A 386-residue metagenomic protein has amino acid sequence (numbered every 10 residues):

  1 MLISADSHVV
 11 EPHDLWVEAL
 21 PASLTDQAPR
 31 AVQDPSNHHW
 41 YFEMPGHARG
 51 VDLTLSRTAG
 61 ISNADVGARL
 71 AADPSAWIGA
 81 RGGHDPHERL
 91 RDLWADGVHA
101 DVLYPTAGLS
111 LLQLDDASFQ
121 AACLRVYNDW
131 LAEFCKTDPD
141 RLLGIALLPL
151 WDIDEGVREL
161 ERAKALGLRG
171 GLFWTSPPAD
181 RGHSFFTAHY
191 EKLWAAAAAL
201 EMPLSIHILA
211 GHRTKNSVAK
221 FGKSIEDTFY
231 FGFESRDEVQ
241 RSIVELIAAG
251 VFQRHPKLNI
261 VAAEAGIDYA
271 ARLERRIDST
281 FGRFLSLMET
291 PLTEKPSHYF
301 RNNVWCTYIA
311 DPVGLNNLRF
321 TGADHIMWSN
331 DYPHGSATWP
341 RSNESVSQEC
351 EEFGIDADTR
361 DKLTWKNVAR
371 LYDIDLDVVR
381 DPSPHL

Functional and structural regions predicted by a protein language model:
M1-I3, P12-A100, D129-T137, R158-R162 (+6 more regions): Mid-to-C-terminal alpha-helical segments outside catalytic/metal-binding sites
I3-A5, D101-L103, L143-A146, G171-F173 (+4 more regions): Hydrophobic faces of well-ordered beta-strands that scaffold small-molecule active sites in alpha/beta enzyme cores
H8-V9: Di-metal (Zn2+ and/or Mg2+/Mn2+) metal-binding site signature of metallo-dependent hydrolases with the MBL/beta-CASP
D65-S242, L246-A249: Active-site gating/metal-coordination segments in enzymes
G156-G167, A262, E274-R275, G282 (+1 more regions): Short, electropositive alpha-helical surface patch
A165-G170, A198-P203, K223-I225, H255-L258 (+2 more regions): Glycine-enriched alpha-helix->loop->beta-strand junction motifs that scaffold or abut catalytic
L204, I208-H212, I247-S297: Aromatic-lined glycan-binding groove of carbohydrate-active enzymes
F233-S242, I247, F284-L315: Aromatic-anchored helix/helix-loop segment that forms the rim or "lid" of small-molecule/cofactor binding pockets
